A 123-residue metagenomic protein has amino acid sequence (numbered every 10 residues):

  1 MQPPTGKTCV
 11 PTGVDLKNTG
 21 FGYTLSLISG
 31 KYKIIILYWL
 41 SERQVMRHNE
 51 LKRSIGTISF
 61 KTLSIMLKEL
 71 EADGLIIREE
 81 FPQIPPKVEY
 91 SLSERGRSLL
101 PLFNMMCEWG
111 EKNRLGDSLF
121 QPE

Functional and structural regions predicted by a protein language model:
Q2-T8, N18, S98-E123: Amphipathic alpha-helical dimerization/coiled-coil segments that flank or bridge DNA-binding/regulatory modules
T12-D15, L27: Short helix-capping and inter-helix turn/linker motifs at the boundaries of alpha-helical repeat units
G13-V14, Y38, Q44, L51 (+1 more regions): Long, contiguous secondary-structure blocks with strong helical propensity
L16, Y23, K52-S54, R78 (+1 more regions): Non-catalytic interaction surface on structured domains
T19-T62, E89: N-terminal helix-turn-helix DNA-binding core of bacterial DNA-binding proteins
N49-R78, P85: Canonical helix-turn-helix DNA-binding module
P82-M106: Basic, amphipathic "hinge/linker" alpha-helix immediately C-terminal to the N-terminal HTH DNA-binding motif
